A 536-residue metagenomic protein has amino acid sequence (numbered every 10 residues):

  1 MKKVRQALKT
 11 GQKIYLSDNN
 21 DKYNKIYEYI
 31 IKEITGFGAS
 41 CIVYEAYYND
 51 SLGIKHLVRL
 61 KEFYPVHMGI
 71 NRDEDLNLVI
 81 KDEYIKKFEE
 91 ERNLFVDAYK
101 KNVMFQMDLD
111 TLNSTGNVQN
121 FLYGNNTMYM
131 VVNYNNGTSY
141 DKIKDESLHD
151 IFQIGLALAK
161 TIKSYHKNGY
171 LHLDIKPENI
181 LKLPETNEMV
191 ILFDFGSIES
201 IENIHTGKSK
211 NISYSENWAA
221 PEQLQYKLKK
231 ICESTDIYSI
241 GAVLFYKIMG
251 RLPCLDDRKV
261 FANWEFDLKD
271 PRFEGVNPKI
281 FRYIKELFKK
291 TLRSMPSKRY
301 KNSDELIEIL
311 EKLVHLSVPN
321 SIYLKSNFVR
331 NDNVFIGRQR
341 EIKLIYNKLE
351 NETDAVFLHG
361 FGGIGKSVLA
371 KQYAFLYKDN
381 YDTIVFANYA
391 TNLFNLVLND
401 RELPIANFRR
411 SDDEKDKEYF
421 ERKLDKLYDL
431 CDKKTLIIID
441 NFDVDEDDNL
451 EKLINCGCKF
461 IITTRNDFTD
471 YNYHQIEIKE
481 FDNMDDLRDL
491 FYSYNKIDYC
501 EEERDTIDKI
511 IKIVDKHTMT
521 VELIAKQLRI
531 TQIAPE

Functional and structural regions predicted by a protein language model:
M107-M128: Short beta-strand micro-motifs within the conserved protein kinase catalytic domain, predominantly in the N-lobe
G124-T138: Conserved short submotifs of the Hanks-type protein kinase catalytic core that shape the nucleotide-binding pocket
I154-G155: Activation segment signature within eukaryotic-like protein kinase domains
H166-L183: Catalytic-loop of the protein kinase fold
K208-Q223: Conserved activation segment of eukaryotic-like protein kinases, specifically the C-terminal portion of the activation
E311-H315, R504-E536: Amphipathic alpha-helical "lid/sensor" segments that cap RecA-like P-loop NTPase cores
L344, D354-D432: Post-nucleotide-binding-loop coupling segment downstream of the phosphate-binding loop, primarily in RecA-like P-loop
E350, Q372-N380, K417-I497: A conserved switch/coupling segment of P-loop NTPase cores
